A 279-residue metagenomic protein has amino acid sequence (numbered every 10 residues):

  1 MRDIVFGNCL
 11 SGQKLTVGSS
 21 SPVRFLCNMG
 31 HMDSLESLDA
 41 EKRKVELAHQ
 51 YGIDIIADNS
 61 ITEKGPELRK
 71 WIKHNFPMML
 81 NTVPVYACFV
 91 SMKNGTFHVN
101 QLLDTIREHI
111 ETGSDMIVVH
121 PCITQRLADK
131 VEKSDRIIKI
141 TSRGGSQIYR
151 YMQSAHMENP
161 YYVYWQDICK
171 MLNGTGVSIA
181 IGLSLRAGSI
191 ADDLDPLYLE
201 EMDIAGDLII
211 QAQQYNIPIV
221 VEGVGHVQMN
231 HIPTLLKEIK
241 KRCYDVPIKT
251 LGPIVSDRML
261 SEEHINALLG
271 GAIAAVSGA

Functional and structural regions predicted by a protein language model:
D3-F25, G65-C88, I138-R150, S154-T175 (+2 more regions): Alpha-helix-loop-beta-strand connector modules within alpha/beta enzyme cores
I4-F6, E36, I53-I72, P121-V131 (+3 more regions): Glycine-rich, proline-tolerant flexible connector loops at the mouths of alpha/beta enzymes
S20-K42, Y86-D104, Y151-Y164, I190-E200 (+1 more regions): Active-site mouth loops of central-metabolism enzymes
V23-H31, D54-N59, M78-V85, I117-V119 (+3 more regions): Hydrophobic faces of well-ordered beta-strands that scaffold small-molecule active sites in alpha/beta enzyme cores
K42-N59, E111-S114: Catalytic domains of carbohydrate-active enzymes, especially glycoside hydrolases
A48, H120, I179, G278: Conserved, mostly hydrophobic/aromatic
G176, L183-V220: Acidic, glycine-rich loop-and-beta core segments that form the ion-binding/anion-interacting portion of active sites
E238-A279: Hydrophobic alpha-helical bundle architecture
